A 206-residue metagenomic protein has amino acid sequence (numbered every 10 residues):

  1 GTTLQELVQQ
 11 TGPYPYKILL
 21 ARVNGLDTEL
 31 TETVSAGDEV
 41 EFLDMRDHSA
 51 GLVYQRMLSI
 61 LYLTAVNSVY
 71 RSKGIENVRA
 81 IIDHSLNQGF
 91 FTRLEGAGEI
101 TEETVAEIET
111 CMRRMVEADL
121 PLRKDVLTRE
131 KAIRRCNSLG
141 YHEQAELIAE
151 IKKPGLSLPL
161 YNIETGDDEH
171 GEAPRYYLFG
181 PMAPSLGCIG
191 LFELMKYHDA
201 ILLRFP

Functional and structural regions predicted by a protein language model:
G1-Y14: Short amphipathic, charge-patterned alpha-helical segments
T2-Q5, R56, A106, T110: Short, well-ordered alpha-helical segments
P13-K17, N87: A short, compositionally biased
K17-L20, A80-I82: Short N-terminal amphipathic alpha-helices
I18-E32: Short acidic beta-strand-loop surface patches of small beta-rich interaction domains
E32-S35, E39-L52, A65, V69 (+2 more regions): Auxiliary tRNA-acceptor-end handling modules of aminoacyl-tRNA synthetases
G51-S59: Short glycine-/aliphatic-rich beta-strand segments at the starts of folded cytosolic domains
L58, Y62, V66: Active-site His/Glu-centered metal-binding helix of metallohydrolases
